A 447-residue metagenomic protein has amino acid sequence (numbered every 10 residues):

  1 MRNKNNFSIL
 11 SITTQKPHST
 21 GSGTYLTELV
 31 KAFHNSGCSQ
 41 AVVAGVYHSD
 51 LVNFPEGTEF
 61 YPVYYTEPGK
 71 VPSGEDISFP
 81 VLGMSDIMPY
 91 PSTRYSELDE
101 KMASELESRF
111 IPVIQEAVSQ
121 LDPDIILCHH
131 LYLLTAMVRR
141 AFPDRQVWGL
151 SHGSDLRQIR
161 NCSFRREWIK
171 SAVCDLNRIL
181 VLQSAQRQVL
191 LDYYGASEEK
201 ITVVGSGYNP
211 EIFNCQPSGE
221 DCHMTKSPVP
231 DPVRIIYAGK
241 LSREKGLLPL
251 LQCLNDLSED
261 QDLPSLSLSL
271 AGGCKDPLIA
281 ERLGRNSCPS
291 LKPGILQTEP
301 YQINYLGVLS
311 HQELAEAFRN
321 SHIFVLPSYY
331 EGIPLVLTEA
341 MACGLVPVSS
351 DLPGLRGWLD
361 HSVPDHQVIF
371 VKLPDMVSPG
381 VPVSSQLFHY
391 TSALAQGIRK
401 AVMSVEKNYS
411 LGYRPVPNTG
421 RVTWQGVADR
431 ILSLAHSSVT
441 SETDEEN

Functional and structural regions predicted by a protein language model:
G21, V383-Q396, K400-H436: A charged, aromatic-enriched C-terminal amphipathic alpha-helix characteristic of glycosyltransferases across folds
V42-Q120: A conserved catalytic-core segment of Leloir-type glycosyltransferases
A185, G207: Carbohydrate-associated surface elements
S227-K245, L251-L254, S269: Conserved donor-binding/catalytic core segment of Leloir-type glycosyltransferases
A280-Q312: Nucleotide-activated donor-binding/catalytic signature segment of Leloir-type glycosyltransferases, i.e., the conserved
V308, E316-S321: Short alpha-helical donor nucleotide-sugar binding micro-motif in glycosyltransferases
Y329: Aromatic "clamp/platform" in nucleotide-sugar-dependent glycosyltransferases that forms part of the donor/acceptor
V346-S349, R356, D360, H366-I369: Short hydrophobic beta-strand element within catalytic cores of glycosyltransferases and related nucleotide-activated
